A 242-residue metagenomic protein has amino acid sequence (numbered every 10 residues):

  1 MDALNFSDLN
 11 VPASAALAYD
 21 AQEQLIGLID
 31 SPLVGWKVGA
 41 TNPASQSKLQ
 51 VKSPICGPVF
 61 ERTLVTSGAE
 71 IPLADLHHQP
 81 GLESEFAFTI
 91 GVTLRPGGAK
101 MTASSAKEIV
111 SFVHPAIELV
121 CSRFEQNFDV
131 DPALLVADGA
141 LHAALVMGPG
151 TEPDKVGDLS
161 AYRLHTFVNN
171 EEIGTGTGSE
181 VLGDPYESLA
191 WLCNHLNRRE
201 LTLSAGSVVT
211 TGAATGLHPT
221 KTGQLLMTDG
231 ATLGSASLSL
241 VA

Functional and structural regions predicted by a protein language model:
M1-D184, L225, L233-A242: Catalytic-core "active-site belt" of small-molecule-metabolizing enzymes, emphasizing His/Asp/Glu-rich regions
L25, M147, L189-L196: Buried hydrophobic packing segments
P185, L196-N197, V208: Extended, hydrophobic alpha-helical segments
A214-H218, T232-S235: Short, charged beta-turn/beta-strand-edge "cap" motif at the junction between a beta-strand and an adjacent loop
